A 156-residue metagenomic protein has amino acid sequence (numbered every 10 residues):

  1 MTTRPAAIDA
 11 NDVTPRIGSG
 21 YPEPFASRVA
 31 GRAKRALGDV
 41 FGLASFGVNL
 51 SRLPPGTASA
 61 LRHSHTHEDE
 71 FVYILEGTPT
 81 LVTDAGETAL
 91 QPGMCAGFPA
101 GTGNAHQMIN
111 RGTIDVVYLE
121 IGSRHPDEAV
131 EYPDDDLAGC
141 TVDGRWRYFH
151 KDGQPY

Functional and structural regions predicted by a protein language model:
M1-S45, A129-Y156: A short, N-terminal "cap"/entry segment at the start of jelly-roll beta-barrel domains of the cupin/DSBH fold
G31-A36, N49-H65: Conserved short histidine dyad/triad with adjacent acidic residue
A44, V82-G86: Short strand-coil-strand connectors
L50-P54, S64-T83, I121-S123: Short, conserved beta-strand element in jelly-roll/cupin
L61, L81-V82, F98, A105-R111: Short beta-strand His + acidic residue motifs that chelate non-heme Fe in jelly-roll/DSBH and cupin folds
A85-A100: Short acidic-glycine-tyrosine-enriched beta hairpin
G101-E128: Ligand-binding loop in jelly-roll beta-barrel domains
